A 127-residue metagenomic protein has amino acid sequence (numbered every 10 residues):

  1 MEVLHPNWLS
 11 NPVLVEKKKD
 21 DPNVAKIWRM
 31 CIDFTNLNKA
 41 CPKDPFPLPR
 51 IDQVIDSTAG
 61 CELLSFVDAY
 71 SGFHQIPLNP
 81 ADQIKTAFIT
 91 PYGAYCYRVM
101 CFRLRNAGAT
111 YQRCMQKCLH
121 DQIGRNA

Functional and structural regions predicted by a protein language model:
M1-A127: Retroelement reverse transcriptase polymerase core
